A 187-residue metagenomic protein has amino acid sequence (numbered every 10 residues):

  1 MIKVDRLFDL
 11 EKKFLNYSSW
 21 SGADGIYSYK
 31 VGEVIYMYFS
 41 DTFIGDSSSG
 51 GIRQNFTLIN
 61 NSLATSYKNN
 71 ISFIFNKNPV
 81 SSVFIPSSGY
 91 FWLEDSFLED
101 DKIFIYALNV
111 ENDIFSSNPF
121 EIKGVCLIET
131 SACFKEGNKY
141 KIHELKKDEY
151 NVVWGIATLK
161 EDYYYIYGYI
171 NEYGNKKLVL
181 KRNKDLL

Functional and structural regions predicted by a protein language model:
M1-S21, K30-G89, L98-E149, L159-L187: Beta-rich carbohydrate-recognition and catalytic domains
G25-Y27, L93-D95, W154-I156: Conserved beta-strand position repeated once per blade in WD40 beta-propeller domains
